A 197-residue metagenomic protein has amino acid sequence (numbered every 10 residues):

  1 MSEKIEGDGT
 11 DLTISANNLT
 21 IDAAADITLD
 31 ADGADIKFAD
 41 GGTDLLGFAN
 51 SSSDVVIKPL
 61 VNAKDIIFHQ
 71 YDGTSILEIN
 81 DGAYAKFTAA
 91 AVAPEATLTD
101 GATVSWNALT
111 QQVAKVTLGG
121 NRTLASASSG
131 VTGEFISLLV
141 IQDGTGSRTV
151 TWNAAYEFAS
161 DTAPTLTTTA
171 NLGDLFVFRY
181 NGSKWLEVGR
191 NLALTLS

Functional and structural regions predicted by a protein language model:
M1-A24, T28-D32, I36-G41, L45-S51 (+13 more regions): Beta-strand-rich, repetitive solenoid scaffolds
G101, T169-G173: Solvent-exposed, conformationally flexible loop/turn segments
G120: Conserved short histidine dyad/triad with adjacent acidic residue
V131-G133: Extended extracellular/luminal ectodomain segments enriched in beta-structured repeat modules
A193-S197: Short, intrinsically disordered N-terminal pre-domain segments
